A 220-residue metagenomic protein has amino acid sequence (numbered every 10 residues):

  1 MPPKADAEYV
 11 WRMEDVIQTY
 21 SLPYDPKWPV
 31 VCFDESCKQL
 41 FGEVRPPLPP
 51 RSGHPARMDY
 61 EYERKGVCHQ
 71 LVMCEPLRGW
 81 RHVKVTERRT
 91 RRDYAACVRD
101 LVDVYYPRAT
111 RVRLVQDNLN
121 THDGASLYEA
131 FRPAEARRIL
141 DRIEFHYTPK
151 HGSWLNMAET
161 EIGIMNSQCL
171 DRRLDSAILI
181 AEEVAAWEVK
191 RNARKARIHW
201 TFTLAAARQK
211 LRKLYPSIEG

Functional and structural regions predicted by a protein language model:
P2-E8, V44, L179-G220: C-terminal domain-tail junction helix/linker
R12-R99, L211: Extended, low-complexity cationic-aromatic segments
C32-D34, M73, G79, V98 (+5 more regions): Mobile genetic element proteins and their domesticated derivatives, centered on retroelements and DNA transposons
Q39-F41, T121-G124, W154-M157, R208-K210: Short catalytic/ligand-binding loop motif for oxyanion handling, primarily in non-cytosolic enzymes, centered on
R57-E63, A136-M157, R173-S176: RNase H-like polynucleotidyl transferase catalytic core
R81, K150, A158-A177, K190-R194: Active-site proximal helix-loop segment of RNase H-like, two-metal nucleases, encompassing DDE(D)
R92-R113: Short, basic/hydrophobic alpha-helical segments
A109-D123, P149: Acidic/histidine-rich, metal-coordinating catalytic segments
